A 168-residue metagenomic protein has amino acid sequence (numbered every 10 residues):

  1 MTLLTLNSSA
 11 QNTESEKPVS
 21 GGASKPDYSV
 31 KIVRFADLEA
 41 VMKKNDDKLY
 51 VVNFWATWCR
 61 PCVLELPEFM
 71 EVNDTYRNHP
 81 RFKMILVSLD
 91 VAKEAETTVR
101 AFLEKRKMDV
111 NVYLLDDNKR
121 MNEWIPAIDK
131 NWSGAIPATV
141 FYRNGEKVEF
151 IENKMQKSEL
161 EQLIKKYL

Functional and structural regions predicted by a protein language model:
M1-I32: N-terminal targeting signals for export/organelle localization
S29-Y50, N73-D74: A short beta-strand-turn-helix
K48-L49, L66-S88, E104: Conserved helix-turn-beta segment immediately C-terminal to the redox Cys motif in thioredoxin-like folds
K48-Y50, F54-W58, V91, A135: Short pre-active-site segment immediately N-terminal to redox-active cysteine/selenocysteine motifs in thiol-based
F54-E71: Conserved redox-active cysteine motifs that mediate thiol-disulfide chemistry, especially di-cysteine Cys-X(1-2)-Cys
R81-E96, M108-K119: Thiol-based oxidoreductase modules, predominantly thioredoxin-like and allied folds used for disulfide exchange
F102-I136: Short, internal strand/loop/helix patches that form the active-site neighborhood or redox-interaction surface
I136-L168: Thiol-/selenol-based redox modules, centered on thioredoxin-like and closely related oxidoreductase domains
